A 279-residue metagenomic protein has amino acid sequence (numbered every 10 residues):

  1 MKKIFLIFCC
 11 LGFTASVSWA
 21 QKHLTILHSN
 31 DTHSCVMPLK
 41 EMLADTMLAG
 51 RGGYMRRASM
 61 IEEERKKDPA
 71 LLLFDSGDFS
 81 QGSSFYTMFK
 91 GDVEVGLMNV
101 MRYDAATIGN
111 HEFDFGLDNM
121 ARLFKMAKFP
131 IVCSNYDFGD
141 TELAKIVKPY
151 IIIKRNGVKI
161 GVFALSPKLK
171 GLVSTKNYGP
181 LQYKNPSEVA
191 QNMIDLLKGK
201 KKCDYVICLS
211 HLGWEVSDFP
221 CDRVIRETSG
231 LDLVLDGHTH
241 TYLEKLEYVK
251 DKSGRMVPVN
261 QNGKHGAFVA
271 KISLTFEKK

Functional and structural regions predicted by a protein language model:
M1-K22: Bacterial Sec-dependent N-terminal signal peptides
W19-K279: Acidic, metal/ion-coordinating pockets
